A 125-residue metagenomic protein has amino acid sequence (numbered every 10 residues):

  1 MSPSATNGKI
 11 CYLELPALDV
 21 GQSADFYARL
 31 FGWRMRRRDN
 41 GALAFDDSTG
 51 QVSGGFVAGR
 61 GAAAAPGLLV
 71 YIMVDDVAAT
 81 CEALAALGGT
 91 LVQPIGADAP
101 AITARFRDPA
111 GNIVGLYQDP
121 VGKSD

Functional and structural regions predicted by a protein language model:
M1-A24, Q51-V52, G67-V70, D119-D125: N-terminal beta-strand motif that seeds the catalytic metal site of vicinal oxygen chelate
M1-T6, L15, C81-E82, L87-D125: Vicinal oxygen chelate
K9, D39, P100: Exposed loop/turn and edge beta-strand positions of beta-sandwich/beta-sheet ligand-binding modules
I10-L18, R60-L87, I102-R107: Vicinal oxygen chelate
Y27: Catalytic core of tubulin tyrosine ligase-like
L30-M35, G88-T90: Conserved acetyl-CoA-binding loop of GNAT-fold acetyltransferases
W33-G67, I113-D119: Conserved short beta-strand elements that form part of the metal-binding/catalytic scaffold of enzyme active sites
